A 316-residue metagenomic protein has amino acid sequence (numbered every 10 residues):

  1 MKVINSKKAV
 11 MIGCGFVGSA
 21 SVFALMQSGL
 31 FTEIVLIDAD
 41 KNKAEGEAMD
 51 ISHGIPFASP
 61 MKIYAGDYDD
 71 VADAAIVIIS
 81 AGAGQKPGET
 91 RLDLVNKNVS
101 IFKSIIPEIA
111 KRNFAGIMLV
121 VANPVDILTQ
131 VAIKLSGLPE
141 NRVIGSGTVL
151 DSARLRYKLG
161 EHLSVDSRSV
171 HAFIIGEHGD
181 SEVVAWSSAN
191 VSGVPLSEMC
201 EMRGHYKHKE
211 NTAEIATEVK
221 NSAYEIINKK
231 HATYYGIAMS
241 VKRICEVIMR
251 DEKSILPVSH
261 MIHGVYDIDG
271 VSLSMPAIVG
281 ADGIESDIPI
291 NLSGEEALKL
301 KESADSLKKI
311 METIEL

Functional and structural regions predicted by a protein language model:
K7-M11: Beta1/beta-strand and adjacent pyrophosphate-binding region of the FAD-binding site in flavoprotein oxidoreductases
C14-G15: Glycine-rich Rossmann-fold phosphate-binding loop(s) that bind the pyrophosphate of adenine dinucleotide cofactors
G18-S19: N-terminal Rossmann-fold NAD(P) dinucleotide-binding loop
Q27-E33, G137-E140: Conserved S-adenosyl-L-methionine
E33, I37-A75, E89, K308-L316: Conserved N-terminal Rossmann-fold NAD(P) cofactor-binding segment
P56-I117: Rossmann-like NAD(P)-binding element
T90-R156: Rossmann-like NAD(P)(H) cofactor-binding subdomain of soluble oxidoreductases
S136-R142, S152-L316: C-terminal substrate-binding/catalytic lobe of Rossmann-fold NAD(P)-dependent dehydrogenases
